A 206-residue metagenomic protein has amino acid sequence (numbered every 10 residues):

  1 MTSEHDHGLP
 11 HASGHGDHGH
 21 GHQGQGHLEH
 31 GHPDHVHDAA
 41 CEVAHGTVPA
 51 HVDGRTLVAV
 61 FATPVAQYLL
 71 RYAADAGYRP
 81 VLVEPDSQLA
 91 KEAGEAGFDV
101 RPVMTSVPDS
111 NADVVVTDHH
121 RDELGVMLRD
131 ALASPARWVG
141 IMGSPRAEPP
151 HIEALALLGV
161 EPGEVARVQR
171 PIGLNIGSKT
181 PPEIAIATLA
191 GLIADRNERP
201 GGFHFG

Functional and structural regions predicted by a protein language model:
M1-A96, D113, A147, G191-G206: Segments forming oxygen-rich coordination pockets for charged ligands
L70, M127-L128: Generic hydrophobic/aromatic pocket-lining and core-packing "Φ" positions
R101-N111: Short amphipathic alpha-helix with an adjacent loop that forms part of the alpha/beta core around
T117-H119, G143: Glycine-rich, N-terminal phosphate-binding loop of Rossmann-like dinucleotide-binding domains
D122-L124: Cytosolic regulatory regions of ion transport systems
D130-L155: ADP-ribose/adenylate-binding Rossmann-like module
G163-I193: Active-site capping/gating segments
